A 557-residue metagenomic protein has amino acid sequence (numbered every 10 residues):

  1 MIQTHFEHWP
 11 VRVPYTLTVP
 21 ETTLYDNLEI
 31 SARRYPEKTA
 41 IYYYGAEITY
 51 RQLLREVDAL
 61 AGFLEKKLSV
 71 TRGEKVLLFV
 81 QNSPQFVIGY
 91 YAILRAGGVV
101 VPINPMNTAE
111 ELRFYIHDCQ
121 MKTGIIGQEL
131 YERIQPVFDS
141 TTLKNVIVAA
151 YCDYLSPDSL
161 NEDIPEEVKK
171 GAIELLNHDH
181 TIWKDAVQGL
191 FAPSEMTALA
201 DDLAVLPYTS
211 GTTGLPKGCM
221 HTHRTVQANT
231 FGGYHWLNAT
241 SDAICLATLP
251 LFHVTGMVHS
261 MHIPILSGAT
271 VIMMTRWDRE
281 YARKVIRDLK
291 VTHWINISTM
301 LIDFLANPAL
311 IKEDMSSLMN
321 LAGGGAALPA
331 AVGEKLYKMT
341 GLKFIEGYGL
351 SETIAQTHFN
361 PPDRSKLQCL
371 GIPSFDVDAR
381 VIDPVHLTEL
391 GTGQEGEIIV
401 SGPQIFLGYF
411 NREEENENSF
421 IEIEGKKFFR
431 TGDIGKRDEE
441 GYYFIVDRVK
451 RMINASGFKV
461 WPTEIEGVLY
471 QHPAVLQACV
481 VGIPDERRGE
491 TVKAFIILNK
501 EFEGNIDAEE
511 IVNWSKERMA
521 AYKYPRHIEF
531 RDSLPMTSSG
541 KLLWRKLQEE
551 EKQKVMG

Functional and structural regions predicted by a protein language model:
V19-P20, E29, E37-T71, L77-S83 (+2 more regions): Conserved AMP-binding/adenylate-forming core of the ANL superfamily
P36, I173-Y208, L215, N238-I244: Conserved pre-ATP/AMP-binding loop-to-beta segment of ANL
P105-T141, N229-L246, D278-T292: Conserved ATP-dependent adenylate/AMP-binding module captured primarily in the ANL superfamily
N107, I126, W294, G402 (+5 more regions): AMP-binding/adenylate-forming catalytic core of the ANL superfamily
Q227-I244, F252-H293, L301-D303, N307: Conserved AMP-binding/adenylation subdomain of ANL enzymes
D288-N296, L305-K366, D378: Gly/Ser/Thr-rich phosphate-binding loop
G341, T388, I405-G432, V449 (+2 more regions): Conserved ANL (AMP-binding/adenylate-forming) active-site segment centered on the GW(Y/F)…HTG consensus within
I372-D376, H386-F420, V460: Conserved ATP/PPi-binding loop(s) of AMP-dependent carboxylate-activating enzymes
